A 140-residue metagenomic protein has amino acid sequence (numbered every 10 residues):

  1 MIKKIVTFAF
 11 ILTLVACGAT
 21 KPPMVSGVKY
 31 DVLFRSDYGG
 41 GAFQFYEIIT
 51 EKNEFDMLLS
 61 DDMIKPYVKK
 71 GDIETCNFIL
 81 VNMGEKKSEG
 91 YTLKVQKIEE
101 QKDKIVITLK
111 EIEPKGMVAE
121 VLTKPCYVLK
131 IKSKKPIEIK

Functional and structural regions predicted by a protein language model:
M1-K4, G18: Positively charged n-region of N-terminal signal peptides that target proteins for export
K4-I5, Q101: Intrinsic disorder/low-complexity segments enriched in polar/small residues
I5-L14: Sec-dependent N-terminal signal peptides
C17-K140: Exposed, flexible binding/inhibitory loops of compact, secreted disulfide-stabilized domains
